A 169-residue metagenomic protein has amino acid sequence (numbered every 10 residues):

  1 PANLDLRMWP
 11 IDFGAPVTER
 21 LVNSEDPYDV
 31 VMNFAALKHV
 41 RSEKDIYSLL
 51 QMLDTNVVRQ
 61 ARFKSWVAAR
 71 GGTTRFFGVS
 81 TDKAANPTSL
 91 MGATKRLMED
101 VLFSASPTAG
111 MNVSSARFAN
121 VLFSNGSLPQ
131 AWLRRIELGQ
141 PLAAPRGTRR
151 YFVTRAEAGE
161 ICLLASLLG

Functional and structural regions predicted by a protein language model:
A2-R7, A109-M111: A short helix-to-beta-strand connector/capping loop
L6-V30: Conserved Rossmann-fold cofactor-binding substructure of NAD(P)-dependent oxidoreductases
M8-P10, G78, S115-R117: Conserved beta-strand scaffold in the Rossmann-like NAD(H)/NADP(H)-binding core of dehydrogenases/reductases
A15-T18, H39-S42, A69, A84-P87 (+2 more regions): Flexible loop/turn segments at secondary-structure boundaries
E19, L50-L53, A61, P129 (+1 more regions): Generic structural signal for individual residues within well-ordered alpha-helical segments across diverse proteins
P27-Y28, T73-T74, G139: A general structural motif
N33, L37-S42, I46-D54, V58-E99 (+2 more regions): Conserved Rossmann-fold NAD(P)-dependent oxidoreductase catalytic core, especially the SDR/UDP-sugar
L90-G92, R96-G169: NAD(P)-dependent short-chain dehydrogenase/reductase
